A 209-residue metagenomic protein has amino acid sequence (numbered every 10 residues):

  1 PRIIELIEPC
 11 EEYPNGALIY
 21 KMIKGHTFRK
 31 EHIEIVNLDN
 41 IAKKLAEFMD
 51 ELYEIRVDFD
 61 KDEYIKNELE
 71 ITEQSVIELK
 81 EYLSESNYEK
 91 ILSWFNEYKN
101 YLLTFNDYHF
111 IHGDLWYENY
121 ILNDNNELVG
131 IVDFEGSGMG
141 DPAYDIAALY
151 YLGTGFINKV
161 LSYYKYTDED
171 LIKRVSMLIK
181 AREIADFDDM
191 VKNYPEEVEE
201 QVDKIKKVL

Functional and structural regions predicted by a protein language model:
P1-Y64, E81, L103: ATP-binding pocket architecture of kinase catalytic cores
I3, K21, L45-L52, T72 (+5 more regions): Generic structural signal for small/hydrophobic residues in well-ordered secondary structure, especially within
E11-Y13, D124-E127, K180: Short strand-connecting beta-turns/loops that link adjacent beta-strands
E31, K66-L69, Q74-H109: ATP-dependent phospho-/nucleotidyl transfer catalytic cores
V36-N37, I146-L149, K204-I205: Glycine-rich, phosphate-binding/catalytic loops in enzymes
I77-E78, Y82, D186-L209: ATP/Mg2+ or Mg2+-diphosphate-binding catalytic cores that bind nucleotide phosphates or diphosphates via glycine-rich
H109-F110, W116-S176: Active-site Asp-x-Gly
S176-A185: Hydrophobic alpha-helical segments that form the core of small-molecule binding pockets and/or dimer interfaces
